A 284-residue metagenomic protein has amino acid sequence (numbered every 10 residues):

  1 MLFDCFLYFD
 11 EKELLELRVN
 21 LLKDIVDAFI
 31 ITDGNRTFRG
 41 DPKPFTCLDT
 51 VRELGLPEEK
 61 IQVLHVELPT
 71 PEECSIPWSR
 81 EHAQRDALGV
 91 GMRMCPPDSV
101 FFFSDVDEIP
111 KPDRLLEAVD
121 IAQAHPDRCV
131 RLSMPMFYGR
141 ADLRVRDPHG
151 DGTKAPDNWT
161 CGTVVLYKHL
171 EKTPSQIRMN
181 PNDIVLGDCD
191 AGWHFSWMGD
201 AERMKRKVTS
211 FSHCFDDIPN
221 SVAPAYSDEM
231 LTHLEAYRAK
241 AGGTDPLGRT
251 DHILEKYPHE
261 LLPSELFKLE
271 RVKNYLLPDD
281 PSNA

Functional and structural regions predicted by a protein language model:
M1-D24, L269-E270, Y275-A284: N-proximal low-complexity "stem/linker" segments adjacent to membrane-targeting elements
M1-F3, A28, V100: Structural motif
L2, E59-I61, C129: Short, conserved active-site loop motifs that form the nucleotide-linked donor/cofactor pocket
D4-D10, T32-D33, F103-V106, L132-P135: Short His-Asn-centered micro-motif
E11-D24, A28-I31, F38-D49: Short, well-formed alpha-helical segments that are part of the catalytic scaffolds of diverse glycosyltransferases
N35-F103, P112-R114, L276: Active-site-proximal specificity loops/subdomain of glycosyltransferases
E108-V222: Conserved catalytic core of nucleotide-sugar-dependent glycosyltransferases
P174-A284: C-terminal catalytic/acceptor-binding lobe
